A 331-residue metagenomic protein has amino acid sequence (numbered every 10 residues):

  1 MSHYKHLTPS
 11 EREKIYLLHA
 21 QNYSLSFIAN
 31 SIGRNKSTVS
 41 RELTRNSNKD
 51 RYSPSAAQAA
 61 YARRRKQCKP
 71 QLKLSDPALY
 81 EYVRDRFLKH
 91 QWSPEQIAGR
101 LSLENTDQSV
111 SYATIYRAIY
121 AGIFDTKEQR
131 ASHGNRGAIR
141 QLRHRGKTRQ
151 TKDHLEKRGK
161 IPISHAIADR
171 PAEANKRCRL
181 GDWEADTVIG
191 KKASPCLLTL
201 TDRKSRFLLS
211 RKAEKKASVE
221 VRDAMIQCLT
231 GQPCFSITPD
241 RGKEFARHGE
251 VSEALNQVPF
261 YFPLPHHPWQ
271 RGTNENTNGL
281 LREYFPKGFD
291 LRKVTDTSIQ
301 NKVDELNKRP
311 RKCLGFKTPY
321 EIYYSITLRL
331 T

Functional and structural regions predicted by a protein language model:
M1-T106: Short, basic alpha-helical/linker "hinge" immediately adjacent to a nucleic-acid-recognition surface
I15, V39, V83, I97 (+9 more regions): Mobile genetic element proteins and their domesticated derivatives, centered on retroelements and DNA transposons
Q21, Y80-H90, P233, S252-L255 (+2 more regions): Charged alpha-helix within mobile-element recombinases
A59-A60, K66, D107-N175: Basic, flexible linker segments flanking DNA-binding modules in nucleic acid-interacting mobile-element proteins
H165-L208: An active-site-proximal beta-strand-loop segment
I189-A193, S210-G231: Active-site beta-loop-alpha junctions of metal-dependent nucleic acid enzymes, especially the RNase H-like/DDE
P195, R247-E250, T273: Short, well-ordered secondary-structure micro-motifs
Q232-R247, P265-H266: Acidic/histidine-rich, metal-coordinating catalytic segments
